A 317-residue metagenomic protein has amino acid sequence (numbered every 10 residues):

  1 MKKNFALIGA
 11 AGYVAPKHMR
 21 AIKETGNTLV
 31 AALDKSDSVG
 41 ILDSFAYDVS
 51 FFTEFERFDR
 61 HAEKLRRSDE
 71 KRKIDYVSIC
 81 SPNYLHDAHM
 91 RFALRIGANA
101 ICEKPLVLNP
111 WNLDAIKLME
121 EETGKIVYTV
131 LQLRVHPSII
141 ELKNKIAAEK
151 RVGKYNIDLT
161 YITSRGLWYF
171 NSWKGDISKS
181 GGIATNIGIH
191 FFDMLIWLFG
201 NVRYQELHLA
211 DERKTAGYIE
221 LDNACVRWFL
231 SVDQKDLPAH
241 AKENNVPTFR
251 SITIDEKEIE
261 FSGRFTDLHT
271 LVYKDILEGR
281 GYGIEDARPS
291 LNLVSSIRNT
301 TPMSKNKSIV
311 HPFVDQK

Functional and structural regions predicted by a protein language model:
M1, K64-D69, Y76-S78, K274-K317: C-terminal helix-rich "cap/oligomerization" subdomain common to oxidoreductases
M1-S50: N-terminal Rossmann-like dinucleotide-binding module
H18, F51-I101, P105-L118: Beta-loop-alpha module in the N-terminal Rossmann-like domain of NAD(P)-dependent dehydrogenases, especially those
L29, D48, I74-V77, V152-K154: Local beta-strand N-terminus motif with an aromatic residue
V107-L167: A contiguous active-site-proximal alpha/beta segment in oxidoreductase catalytic domains
L167-L237, R288-N292, F313: Rossmann-like dinucleotide-binding domain that binds NAD(P)(H)
R213-L268: C-terminal substrate-binding/catalytic lobe of Rossmann-fold NAD(P)-dependent oxidoreductases
